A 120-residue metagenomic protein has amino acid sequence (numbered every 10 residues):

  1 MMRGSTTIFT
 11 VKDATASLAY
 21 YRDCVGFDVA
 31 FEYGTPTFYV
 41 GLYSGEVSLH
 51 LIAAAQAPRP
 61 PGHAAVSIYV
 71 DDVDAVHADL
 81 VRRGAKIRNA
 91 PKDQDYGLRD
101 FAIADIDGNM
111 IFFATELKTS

Functional and structural regions predicted by a protein language model:
M1-L18, A64-V66, A114-S120: N-terminal beta-strand motif that seeds the catalytic metal site of vicinal oxygen chelate
I8-S48: Core segments of cupin and vicinal oxygen chelate
K12-T15, V66-M110: Vicinal oxygen chelate
P36, G62-A64, G97: Exposed loop/turn and edge beta-strand positions of beta-sandwich/beta-sheet ligand-binding modules
L42-G45, I103-I106, E116: Active-site beta-strand termini and strand-to-loop segments that position acidic
G45-L49, Q56-P58, D72-A75: Short, charged/polar surface micro-motifs in flexible loops or helix N-caps
A57, D95-Y96, E116-S120: A short acidic/small-residue loop/turn micro-motif
